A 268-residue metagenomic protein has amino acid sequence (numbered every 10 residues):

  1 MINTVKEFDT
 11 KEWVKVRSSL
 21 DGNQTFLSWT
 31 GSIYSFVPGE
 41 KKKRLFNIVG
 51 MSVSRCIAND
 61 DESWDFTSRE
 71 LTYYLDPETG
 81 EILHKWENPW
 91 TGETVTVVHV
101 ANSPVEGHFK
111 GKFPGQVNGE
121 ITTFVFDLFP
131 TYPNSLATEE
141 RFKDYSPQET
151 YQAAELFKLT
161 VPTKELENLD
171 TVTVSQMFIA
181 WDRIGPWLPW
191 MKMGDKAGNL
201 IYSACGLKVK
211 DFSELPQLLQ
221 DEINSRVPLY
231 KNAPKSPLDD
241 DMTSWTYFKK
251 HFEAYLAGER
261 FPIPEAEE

Functional and structural regions predicted by a protein language model:
M1-L75, G206, K210, D221 (+3 more regions): N-terminal segment immediately downstream of the Sec signal-peptide cleavage site in secreted/extracellular proteins
F8, W13-V16, L20, F46 (+11 more regions): Extended hydrophobic/Leu-rich segments
D9, T25, D60, I82 (+4 more regions): Acidic, low-complexity intrinsically disordered regions
K15, G31, F66, N88 (+4 more regions): Intrinsic disorder/low-complexity segments enriched in polar/charged and small flexible residues
G39-N168: Predominantly extracellular/secreted and cell-surface proteins with exposed, flexible low-complexity segments
P130-E268: A eukaryote-biased signal for long
